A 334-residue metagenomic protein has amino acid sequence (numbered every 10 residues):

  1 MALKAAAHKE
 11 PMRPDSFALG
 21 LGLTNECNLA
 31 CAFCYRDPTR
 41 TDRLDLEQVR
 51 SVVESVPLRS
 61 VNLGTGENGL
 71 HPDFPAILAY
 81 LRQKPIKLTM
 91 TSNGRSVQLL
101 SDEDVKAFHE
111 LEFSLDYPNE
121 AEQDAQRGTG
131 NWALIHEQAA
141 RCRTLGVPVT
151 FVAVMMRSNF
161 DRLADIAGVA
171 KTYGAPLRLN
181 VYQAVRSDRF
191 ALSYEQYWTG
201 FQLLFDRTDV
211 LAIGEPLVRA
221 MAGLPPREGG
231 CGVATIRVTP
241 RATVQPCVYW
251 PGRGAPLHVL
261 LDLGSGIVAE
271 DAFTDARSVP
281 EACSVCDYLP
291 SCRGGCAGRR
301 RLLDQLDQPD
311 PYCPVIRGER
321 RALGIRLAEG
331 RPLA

Functional and structural regions predicted by a protein language model:
M1-E103, A107: Conserved alpha-helical substructure of the radical SAM core
F17, R59, G232, R241 (+1 more regions): Exposed loop/turn and edge beta-strand positions of beta-sandwich/beta-sheet ligand-binding modules
A18, G22, E26, S278 (+2 more regions): Flanking scaffold residues of small Cys/His-coordinated metal-binding clusters
N25-A32, E281-S284, P311: Cys/His-enriched microdomains
R43-L44, P75-A79, K84-K87, H109-E110 (+2 more regions): Radical SAM enzyme [4Fe-4S]-AdoMet core and its adjacent flexible, acidic and glycine-rich loops/tails across
L44-V53, R299-V315, E329-P332: Short cysteine/histidine-rich metal-coordination sites, predominantly Zn2+-binding motifs
S55-L70, D310-A334: Short Fe-S-cluster ligation motifs
E195-G223, T243, C247-G294, G298-L303 (+3 more regions): C-terminal accessory region of radical SAM enzymes
